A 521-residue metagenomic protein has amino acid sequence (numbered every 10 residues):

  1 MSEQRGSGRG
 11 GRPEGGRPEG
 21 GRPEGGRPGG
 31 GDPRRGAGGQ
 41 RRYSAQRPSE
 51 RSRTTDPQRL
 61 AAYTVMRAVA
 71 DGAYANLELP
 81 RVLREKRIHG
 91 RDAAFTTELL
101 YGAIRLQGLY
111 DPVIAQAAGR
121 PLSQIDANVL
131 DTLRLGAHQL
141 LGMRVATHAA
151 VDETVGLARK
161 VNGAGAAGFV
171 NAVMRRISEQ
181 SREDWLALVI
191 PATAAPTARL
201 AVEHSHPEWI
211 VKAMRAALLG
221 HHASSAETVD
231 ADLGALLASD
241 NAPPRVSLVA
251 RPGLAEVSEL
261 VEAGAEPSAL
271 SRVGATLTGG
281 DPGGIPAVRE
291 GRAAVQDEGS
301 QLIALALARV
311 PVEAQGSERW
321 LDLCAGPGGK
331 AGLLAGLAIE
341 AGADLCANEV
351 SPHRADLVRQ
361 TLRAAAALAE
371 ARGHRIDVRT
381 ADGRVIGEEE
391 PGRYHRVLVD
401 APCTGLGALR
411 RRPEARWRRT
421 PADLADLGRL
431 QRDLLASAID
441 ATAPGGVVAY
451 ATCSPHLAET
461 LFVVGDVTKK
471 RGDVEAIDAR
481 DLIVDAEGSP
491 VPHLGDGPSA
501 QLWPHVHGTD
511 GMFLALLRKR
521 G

Functional and structural regions predicted by a protein language model:
M1-G521: S-adenosylmethionine
